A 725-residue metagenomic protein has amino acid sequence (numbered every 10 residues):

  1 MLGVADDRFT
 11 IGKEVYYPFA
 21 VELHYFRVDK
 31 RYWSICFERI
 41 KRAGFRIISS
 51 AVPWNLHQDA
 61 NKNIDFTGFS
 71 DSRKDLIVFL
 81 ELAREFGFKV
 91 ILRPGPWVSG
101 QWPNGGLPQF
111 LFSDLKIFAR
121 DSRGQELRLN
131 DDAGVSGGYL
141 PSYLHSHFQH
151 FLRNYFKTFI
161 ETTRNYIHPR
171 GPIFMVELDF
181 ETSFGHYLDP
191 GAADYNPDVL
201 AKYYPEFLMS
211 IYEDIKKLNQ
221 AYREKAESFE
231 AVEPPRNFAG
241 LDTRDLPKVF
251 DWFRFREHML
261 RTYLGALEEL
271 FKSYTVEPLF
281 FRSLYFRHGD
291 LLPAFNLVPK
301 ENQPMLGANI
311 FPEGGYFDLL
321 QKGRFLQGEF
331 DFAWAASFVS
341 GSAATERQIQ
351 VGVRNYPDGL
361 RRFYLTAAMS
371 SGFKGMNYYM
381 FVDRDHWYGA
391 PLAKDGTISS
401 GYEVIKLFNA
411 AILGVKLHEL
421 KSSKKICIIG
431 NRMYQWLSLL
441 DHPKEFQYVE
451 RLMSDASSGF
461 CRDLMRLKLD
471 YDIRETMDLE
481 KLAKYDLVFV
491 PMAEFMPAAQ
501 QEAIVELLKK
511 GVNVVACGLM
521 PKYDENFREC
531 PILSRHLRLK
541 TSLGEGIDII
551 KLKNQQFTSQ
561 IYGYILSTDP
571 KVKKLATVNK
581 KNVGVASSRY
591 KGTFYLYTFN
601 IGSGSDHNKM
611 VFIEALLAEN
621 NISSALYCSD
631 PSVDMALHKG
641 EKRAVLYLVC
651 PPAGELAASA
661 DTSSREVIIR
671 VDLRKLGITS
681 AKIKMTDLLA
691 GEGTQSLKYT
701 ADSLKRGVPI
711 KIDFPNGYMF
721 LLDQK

Functional and structural regions predicted by a protein language model:
M1-I47: N-terminal carbohydrate-binding accessory modules
K13, I40, I48, A83 (+6 more regions): Conserved, mostly hydrophobic/aromatic
Y17-V21, I48-S50, V90-P94, F174-L178 (+4 more regions): Hydrophobic faces of well-ordered beta-strands that scaffold small-molecule active sites in alpha/beta enzyme cores
F26-R42, R287-V298, D358-A367: Short, acidic/polar
W33-F118, L267-E268, K272, P491 (+1 more regions): Aromatic-lined substrate-binding rim segments of carbohydrate-active enzymes
W54-R73, G105-L111, D131-S146, R244-V249 (+3 more regions): Surface-exposed, active-site-proximal loop segments in enzymatic domains
F112-L297: Polysaccharide-binding and catalytic clefts of secreted carbohydrate-active enzymes
T182, K225-D245, V249, F253-E257 (+5 more regions): Carbohydrate-binding surfaces of carbohydrate-active enzymes
